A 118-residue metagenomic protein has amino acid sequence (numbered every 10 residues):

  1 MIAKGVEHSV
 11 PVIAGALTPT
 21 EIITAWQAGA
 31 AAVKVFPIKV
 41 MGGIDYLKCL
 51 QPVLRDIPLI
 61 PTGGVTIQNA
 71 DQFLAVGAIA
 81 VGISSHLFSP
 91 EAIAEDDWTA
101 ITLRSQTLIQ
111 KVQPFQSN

Functional and structural regions predicted by a protein language model:
M1, K34-G43, A78-D97: Glycine-rich phosphate-binding active-site loops on the catalytic face of alpha/beta enzymes
I2, T20-A28, R55, V65-V81: Catalytic cores of alpha/beta
K4-I13, V53-I60: Short beta-strand/loop segments at the ligand-binding rim of alpha/beta enzyme cores
G5-E7, E91-N118: C-terminal helical cap(s) of enzyme catalytic domains, especially alpha/beta-barrels
H8, P19-V33, G43-L50: Anionic-ligand binding region
A14-P19, I38-M41, I60-I67: Glycine-rich beta-to-alpha transition loops that act as phosphate-gripper elements at the mouths of alpha/beta enzyme
V53, I57, V76, K111-F115: Change "in soluble alpha/beta enzymes" to "in soluble alpha/beta proteins
